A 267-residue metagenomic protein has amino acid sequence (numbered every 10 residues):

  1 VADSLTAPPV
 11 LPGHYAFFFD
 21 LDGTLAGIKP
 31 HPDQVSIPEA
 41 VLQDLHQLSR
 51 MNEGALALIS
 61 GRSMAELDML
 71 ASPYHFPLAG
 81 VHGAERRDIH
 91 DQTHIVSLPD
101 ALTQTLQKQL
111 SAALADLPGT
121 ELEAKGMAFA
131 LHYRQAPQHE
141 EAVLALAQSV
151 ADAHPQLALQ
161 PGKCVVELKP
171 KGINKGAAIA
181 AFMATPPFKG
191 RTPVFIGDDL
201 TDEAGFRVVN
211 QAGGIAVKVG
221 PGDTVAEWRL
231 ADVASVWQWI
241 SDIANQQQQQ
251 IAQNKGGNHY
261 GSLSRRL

Functional and structural regions predicted by a protein language model:
V1-G13, A65-A71: Short amphipathic alpha-helices and their capping/turn segments at secondary-structure boundaries
P8-P30, L58, I179: Asp-based phosphoryl-transfer active-site loop
P12, P38, K171, G176-L267: Mg2+-dependent phosphoryl-transfer enzymes with acidic/Ser/Thr/Gly-rich catalytic loops
S36-A124: Active-site phosphate-binding/coordination module
S63-A79, H139-A158: Substrate-recognition/cap helix-loop segment adjacent to the acidic, metal-dependent catalytic center of Asp-based
V81, R87-K108, Q160-G190: Substrate-recognition "cap/lid" segment bordering the active-site pocket of phosphatases
E121-P137, A158-K169: Charged, glycine-interspersed solvent-exposed loop segments at helix/strand-loop junctions that cap or gate access
